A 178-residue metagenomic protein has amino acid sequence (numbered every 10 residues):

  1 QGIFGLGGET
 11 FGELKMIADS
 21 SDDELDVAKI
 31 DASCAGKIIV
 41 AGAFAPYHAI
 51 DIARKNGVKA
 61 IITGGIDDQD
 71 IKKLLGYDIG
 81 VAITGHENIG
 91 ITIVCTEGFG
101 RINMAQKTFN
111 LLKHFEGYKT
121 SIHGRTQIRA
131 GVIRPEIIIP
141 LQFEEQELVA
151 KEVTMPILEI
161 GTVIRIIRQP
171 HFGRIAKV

Functional and structural regions predicted by a protein language model:
G2-V178: Conserved structured catalytic cores and adjacent interaction surfaces of nucleotide-binding/hydrolyzing enzymes
